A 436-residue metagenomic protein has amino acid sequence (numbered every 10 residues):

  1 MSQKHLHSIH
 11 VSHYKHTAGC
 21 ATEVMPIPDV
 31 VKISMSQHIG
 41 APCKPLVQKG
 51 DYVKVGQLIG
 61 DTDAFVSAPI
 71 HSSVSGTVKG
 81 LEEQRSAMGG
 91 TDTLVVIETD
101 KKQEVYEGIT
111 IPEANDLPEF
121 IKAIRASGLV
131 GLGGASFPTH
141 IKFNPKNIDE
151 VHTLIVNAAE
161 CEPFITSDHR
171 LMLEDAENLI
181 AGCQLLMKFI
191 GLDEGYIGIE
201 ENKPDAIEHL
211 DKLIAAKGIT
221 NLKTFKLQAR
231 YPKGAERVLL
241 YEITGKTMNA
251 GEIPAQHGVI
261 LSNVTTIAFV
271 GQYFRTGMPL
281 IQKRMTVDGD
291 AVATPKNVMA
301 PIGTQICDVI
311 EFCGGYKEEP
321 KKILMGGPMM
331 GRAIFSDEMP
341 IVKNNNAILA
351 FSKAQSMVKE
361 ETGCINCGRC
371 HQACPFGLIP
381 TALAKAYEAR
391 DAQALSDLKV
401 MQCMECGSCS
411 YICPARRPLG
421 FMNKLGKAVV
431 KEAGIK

Functional and structural regions predicted by a protein language model:
M1-L46, V96: N-terminal, Lys/Arg-enriched amphipathic/low-complexity engagement segments that precede the first folded domain
C43-Y52, G56: Short histidine-centered loop motifs in beta-beta connectors
V53-S67, E82, T93-T99: Short hydrophobic beta/alpha edge segments that flank linear recognition/processing sites
G76-V78: Conserved hydrophobic positions within beta-strands
G80, R85-F137, I148, P204 (+1 more regions): Acidic low-complexity segments
G131, L154-D168, A291: Gly-rich Lys/Arg/Thr-decorated short loops/hinges at beta-loop-alpha junctions or inter-strand turns that position
D193-I306, F312-K317, G327: Hydrophobic alpha-helical positions that pack around
N345-E361, H371, P375-K436: Ferredoxin-type iron-sulfur electron-transfer modules in oxidoreductases and energy-metabolism complexes
